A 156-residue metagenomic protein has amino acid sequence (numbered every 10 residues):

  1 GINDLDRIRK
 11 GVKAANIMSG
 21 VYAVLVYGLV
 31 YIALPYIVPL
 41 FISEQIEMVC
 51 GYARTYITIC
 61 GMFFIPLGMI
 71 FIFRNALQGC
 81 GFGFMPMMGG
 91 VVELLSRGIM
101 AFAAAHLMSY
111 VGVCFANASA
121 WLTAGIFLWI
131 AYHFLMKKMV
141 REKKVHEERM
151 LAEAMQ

Functional and structural regions predicted by a protein language model:
I2, F64-V92: Membrane-interface junctions at transmembrane-helix termini in multi-pass inner-membrane proteins
I2-M62, A104-Q156: Short alpha-helical transmembrane segments in multi-pass integral membrane proteins
G20-V21, L67-M69, G79, L95-S96 (+1 more regions): Short hydrophobic/aromatic segments of transmembrane alpha-helices and their interfaces
I72-A76, G98-A103: Alpha-helical transmembrane segments of multipass membrane proteins
G83-M85, G98-M100, V111: A short pocket-lining beta-strand/turn micro-motif at the edge of beta-sheets
G90-M100: Small-residue-enriched core segments of transmembrane alpha-helices in multipass membrane transport and channel
